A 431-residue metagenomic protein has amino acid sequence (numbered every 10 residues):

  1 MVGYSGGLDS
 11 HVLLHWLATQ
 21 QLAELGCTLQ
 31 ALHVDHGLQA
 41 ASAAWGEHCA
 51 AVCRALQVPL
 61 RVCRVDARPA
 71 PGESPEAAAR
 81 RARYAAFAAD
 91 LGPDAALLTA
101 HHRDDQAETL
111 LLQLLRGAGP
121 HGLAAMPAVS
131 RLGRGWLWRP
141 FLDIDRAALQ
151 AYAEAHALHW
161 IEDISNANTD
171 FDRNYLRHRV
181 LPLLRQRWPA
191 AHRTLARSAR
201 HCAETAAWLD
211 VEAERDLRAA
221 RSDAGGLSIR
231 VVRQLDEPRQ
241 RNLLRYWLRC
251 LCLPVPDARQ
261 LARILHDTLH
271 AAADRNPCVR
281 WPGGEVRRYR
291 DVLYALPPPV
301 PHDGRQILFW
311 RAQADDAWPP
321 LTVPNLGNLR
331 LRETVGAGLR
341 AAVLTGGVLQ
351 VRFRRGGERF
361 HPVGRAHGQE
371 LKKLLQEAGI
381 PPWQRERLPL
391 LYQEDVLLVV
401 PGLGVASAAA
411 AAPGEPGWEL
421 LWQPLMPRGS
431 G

Functional and structural regions predicted by a protein language model:
M1-P182, V211: Core alpha/beta nucleotide-donor-binding catalytic domains of modification enzymes
V2-D9, Q30, V34-H36, V65-P69 (+3 more regions): AMP-forming adenylation/ATP pyrophosphatase catalytic core
Y152, L176-L184, Q240-C250: PAPS/PAP-binding and catalytic site of the sulfotransferase fold
N166-F171, R193-A203: Internal, active-site/partner-interface "lid" segment
R179, L183-L195: Conserved anion/nucleotide-ligand pocket segment
